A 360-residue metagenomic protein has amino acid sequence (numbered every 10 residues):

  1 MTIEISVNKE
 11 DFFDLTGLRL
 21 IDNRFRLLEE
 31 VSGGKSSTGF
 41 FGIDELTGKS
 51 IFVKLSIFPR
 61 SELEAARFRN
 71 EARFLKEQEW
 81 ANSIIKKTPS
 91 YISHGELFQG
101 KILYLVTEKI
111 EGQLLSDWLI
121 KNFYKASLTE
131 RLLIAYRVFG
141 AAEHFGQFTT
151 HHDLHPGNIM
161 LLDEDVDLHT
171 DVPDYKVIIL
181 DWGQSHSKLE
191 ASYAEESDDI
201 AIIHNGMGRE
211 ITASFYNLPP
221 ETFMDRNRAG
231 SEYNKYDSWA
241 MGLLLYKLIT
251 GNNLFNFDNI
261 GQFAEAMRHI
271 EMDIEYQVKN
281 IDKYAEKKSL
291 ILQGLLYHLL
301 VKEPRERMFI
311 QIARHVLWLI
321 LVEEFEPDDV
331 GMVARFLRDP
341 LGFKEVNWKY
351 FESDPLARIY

Functional and structural regions predicted by a protein language model:
M1-D22: Juxta-kinase regulatory segment immediately upstream of eukaryotic protein kinase catalytic domains
T38-R73: ATP-binding glycine-rich loop module of kinase domains
K87-L103: Short beta-strand micro-motifs within the conserved protein kinase catalytic domain, predominantly in the N-lobe
Q99-L114: Conserved short submotifs of the Hanks-type protein kinase catalytic core that shape the nucleotide-binding pocket
I134-A135: Activation segment signature within eukaryotic-like protein kinase domains
G140-T149: Protein kinase catalytic-loop region centered on the HRD/HxD motif
L162-A213: Activation segment/activation loop of eukaryotic-type protein kinase catalytic domains
E324-Y360: Regulatory extensions appended to serine/threonine kinase catalytic cores
